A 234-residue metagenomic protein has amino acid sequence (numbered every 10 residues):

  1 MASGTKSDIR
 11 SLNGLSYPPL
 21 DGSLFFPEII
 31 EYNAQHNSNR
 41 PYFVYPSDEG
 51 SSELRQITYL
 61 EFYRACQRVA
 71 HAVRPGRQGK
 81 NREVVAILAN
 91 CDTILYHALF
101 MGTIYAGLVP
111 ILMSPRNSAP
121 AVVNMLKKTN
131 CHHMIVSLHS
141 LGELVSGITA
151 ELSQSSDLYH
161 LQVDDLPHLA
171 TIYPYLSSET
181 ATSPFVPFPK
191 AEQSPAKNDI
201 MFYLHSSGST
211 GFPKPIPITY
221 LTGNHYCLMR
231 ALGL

Functional and structural regions predicted by a protein language model:
K6-D8, I29-T58, P75-G76, I87 (+1 more regions): AMP-dependent adenylate-forming
L15-L24, L169-I200, P213: Flexible, low-complexity linker/hinge segments
S16-V44, R64, V69-H71: AMP-binding/adenylate-forming domain of the ANL superfamily
S52-Y59, A70-N117: Conserved AMP-binding/adenylate-forming
Q56-L60, E192-S194, M201-L228: Conserved AMP-binding A3 loop
Y105-P187: Structural core segment of the AMP-binding/adenylate-forming
